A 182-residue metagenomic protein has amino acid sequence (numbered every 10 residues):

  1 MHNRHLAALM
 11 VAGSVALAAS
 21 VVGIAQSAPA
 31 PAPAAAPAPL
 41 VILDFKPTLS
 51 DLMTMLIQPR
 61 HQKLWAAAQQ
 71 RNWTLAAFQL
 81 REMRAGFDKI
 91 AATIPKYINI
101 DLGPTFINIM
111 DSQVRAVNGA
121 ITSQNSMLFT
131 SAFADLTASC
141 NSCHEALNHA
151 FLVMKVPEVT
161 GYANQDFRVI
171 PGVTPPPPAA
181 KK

Functional and structural regions predicted by a protein language model:
M1-S14: Bacterial N-terminal signal peptides that target proteins for export
V11, L17, P39-L40: Heptad-repeat coiled-coil amphipathic alpha-helices that mediate oligomerization/assembly
V15-I24: C-terminal segment of classical bacterial N-terminal signal peptides
Q26-A28: Boundary of Sec targeting at the N-terminus
P31, A35-K182: Sequence context surrounding c-type heme c attachment/ligation sites in exported
